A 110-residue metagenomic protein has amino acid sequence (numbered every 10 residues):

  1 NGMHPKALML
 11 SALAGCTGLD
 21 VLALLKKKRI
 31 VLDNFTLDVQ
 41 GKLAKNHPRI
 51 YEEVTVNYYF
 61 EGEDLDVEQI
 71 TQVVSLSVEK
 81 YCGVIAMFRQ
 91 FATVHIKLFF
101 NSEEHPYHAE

Functional and structural regions predicted by a protein language model:
N1-S11, L22-E110: Extended beta-strand/beta-hairpin segments
